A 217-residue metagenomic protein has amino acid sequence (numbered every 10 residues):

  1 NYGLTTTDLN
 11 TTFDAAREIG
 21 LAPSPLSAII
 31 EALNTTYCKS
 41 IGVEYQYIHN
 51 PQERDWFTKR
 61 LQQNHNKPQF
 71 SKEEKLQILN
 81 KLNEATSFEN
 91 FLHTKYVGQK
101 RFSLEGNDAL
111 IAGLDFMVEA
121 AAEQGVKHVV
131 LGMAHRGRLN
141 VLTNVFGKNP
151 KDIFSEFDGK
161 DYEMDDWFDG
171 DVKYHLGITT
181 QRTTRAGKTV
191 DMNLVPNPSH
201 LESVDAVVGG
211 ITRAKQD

Functional and structural regions predicted by a protein language model:
N1-L110, V126, K160-M164: Extended, charge-enriched "interface" segments that sit outside catalytic cores
I30, L110-V118, V204-V208: Short, hydrophobic/amphipathic alpha-helical packing segments that form internal helix faces or helix-helix interfaces
T35-G42, E84-S87, E119-E123, G147 (+1 more regions): Generic secondary-structure signature for well-ordered alpha-helical cores
S87, F91-K151: Active-site pocket-lining segments that scaffold enzyme catalytic pockets across diverse folds
V130-D217: Cofactor-binding active-site loop characterized by glycine-rich and histidine/acidic residues
